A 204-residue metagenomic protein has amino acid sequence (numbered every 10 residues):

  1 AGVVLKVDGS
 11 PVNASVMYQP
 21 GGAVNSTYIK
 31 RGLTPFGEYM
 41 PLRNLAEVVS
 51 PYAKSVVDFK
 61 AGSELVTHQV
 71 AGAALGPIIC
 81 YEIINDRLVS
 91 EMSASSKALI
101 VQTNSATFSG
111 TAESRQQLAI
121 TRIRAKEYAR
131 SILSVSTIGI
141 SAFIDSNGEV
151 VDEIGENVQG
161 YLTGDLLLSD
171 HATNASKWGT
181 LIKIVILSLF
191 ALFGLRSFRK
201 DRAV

Functional and structural regions predicted by a protein language model:
A1-W178: Soluble catalytic domains of enzymes that build or remodel membrane lipids, polysaccharides, and related
K177-K200: Selective detector of the "anchor" transmembrane alpha-helix that sits immediately C-terminal
A203-V204: Cytoplasmic C-terminal tails of single-pass
